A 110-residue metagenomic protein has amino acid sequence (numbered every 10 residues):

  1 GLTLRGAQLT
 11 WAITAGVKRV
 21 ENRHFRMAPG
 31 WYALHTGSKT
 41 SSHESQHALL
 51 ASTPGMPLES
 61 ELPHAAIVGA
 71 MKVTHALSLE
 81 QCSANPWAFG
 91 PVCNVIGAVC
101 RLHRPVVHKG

Functional and structural regions predicted by a protein language model:
G1-G110: Structured alpha/beta reader/binder surfaces that contact nucleic acids or chromatin modification marks
